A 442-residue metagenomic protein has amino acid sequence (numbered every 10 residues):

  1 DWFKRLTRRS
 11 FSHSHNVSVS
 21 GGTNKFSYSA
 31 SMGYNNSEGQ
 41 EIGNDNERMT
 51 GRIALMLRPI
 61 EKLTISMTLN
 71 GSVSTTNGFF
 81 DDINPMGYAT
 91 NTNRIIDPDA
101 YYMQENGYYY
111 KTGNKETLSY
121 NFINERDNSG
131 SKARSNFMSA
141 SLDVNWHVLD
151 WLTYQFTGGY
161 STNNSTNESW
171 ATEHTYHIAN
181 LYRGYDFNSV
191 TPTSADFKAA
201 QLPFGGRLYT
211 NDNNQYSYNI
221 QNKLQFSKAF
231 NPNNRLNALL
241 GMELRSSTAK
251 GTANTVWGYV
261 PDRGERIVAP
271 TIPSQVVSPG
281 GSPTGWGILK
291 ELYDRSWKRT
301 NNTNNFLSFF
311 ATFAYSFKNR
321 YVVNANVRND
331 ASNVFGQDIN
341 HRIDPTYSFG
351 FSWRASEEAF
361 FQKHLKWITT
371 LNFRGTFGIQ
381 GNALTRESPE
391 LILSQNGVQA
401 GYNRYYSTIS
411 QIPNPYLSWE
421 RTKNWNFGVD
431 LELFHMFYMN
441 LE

Functional and structural regions predicted by a protein language model:
D1, G39-N44, T50-S139, Q155-T157 (+4 more regions): Surface-exposed loop/interface segments of Gram-negative outer-membrane beta-barrel transport/assembly proteins
D1-G43, F80-D82, E125-N128, N145-H147 (+1 more regions): Residues embedded in well-ordered regular secondary structure
V17-G21, I53-L57, A140-W146, I220-K228 (+3 more regions): Residues on the lipid-exposed face of transmembrane beta-strands in outer-membrane beta-barrel proteins
M32, G158, Y347-F351: One face of beta-strands
M32-E38, V323-F335, G375-F377: Transmembrane beta-strand segments that form the barrel wall of outer-membrane beta-barrel proteins
N145-D150, E420-E442: Long hydrophobic segments that form regular secondary structure
I343-F351, H435-N440: A short alpha/beta connector and helix-capping loop motif
